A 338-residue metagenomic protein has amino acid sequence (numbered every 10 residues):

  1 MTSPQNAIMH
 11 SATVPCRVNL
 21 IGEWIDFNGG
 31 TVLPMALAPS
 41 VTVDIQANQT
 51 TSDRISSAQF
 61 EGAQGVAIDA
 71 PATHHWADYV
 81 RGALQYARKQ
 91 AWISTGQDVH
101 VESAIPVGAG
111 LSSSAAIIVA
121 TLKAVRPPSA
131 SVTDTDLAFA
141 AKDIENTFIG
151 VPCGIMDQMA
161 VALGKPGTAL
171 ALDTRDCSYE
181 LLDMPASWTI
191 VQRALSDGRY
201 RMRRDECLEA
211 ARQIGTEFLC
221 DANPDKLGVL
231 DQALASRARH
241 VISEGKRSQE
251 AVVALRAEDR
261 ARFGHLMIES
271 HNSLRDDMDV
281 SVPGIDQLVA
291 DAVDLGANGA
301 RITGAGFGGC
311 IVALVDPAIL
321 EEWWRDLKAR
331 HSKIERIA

Functional and structural regions predicted by a protein language model:
T2-R17, T42-D78, Y86-K89, I93 (+2 more regions): C-terminal nucleotide
I8, F27-G29, G65-T73, S103-L111 (+2 more regions): A short glycine/serine-rich beta->alpha loop
G29-L37, R203, L208: Short Gly/aromatic-enriched secondary-structure transition segments
A36-P39, L111-S131, V312-V315: DPxDG-like acidic metal-binding loop motif
I55-S56, G96-E102, V132-D143, H265-L266 (+1 more regions): Beta-strand segments within the central parallel beta-sheet cores of soluble alpha/beta enzyme folds
L84-A109: Glycine- and acidic-rich phosphate- and metal-coordinating loops
S131-S187, A300-T303: Alpha/beta catalytic cores of group-transfer enzymes, especially the acyltransferase/condensing modules of polyketide
